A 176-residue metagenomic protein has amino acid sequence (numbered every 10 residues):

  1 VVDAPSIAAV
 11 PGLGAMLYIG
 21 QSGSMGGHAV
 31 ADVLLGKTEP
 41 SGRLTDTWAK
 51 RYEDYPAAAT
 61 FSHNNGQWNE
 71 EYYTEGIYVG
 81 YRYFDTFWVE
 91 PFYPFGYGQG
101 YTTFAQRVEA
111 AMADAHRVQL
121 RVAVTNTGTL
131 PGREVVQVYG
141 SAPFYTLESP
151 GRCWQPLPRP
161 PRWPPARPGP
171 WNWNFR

Functional and structural regions predicted by a protein language model:
V2-R133, Y139-S141, L147, P165: Secreted, periplasmic, or luminal enzymes acting at the cell surface/secretory milieu
T146-R176: Intrinsically disordered, low-complexity Pro/Gly/Ser/Thr-rich segments with frequent PxxP/GP/PP motifs and embedded
